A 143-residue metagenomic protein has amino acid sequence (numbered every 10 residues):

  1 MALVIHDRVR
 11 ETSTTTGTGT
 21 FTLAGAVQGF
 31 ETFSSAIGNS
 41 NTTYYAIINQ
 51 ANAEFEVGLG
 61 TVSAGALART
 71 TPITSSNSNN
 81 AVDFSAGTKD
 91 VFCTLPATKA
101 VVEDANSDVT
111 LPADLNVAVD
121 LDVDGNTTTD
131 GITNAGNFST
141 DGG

Functional and structural regions predicted by a protein language model:
M1-T98: N-terminal assembly/attachment segments of tailed bacteriophage virion structural proteins
M1-V4, V102-G143: Intrinsic low-complexity, repeat-rich intrinsically disordered segments enriched in small/flexible residues
